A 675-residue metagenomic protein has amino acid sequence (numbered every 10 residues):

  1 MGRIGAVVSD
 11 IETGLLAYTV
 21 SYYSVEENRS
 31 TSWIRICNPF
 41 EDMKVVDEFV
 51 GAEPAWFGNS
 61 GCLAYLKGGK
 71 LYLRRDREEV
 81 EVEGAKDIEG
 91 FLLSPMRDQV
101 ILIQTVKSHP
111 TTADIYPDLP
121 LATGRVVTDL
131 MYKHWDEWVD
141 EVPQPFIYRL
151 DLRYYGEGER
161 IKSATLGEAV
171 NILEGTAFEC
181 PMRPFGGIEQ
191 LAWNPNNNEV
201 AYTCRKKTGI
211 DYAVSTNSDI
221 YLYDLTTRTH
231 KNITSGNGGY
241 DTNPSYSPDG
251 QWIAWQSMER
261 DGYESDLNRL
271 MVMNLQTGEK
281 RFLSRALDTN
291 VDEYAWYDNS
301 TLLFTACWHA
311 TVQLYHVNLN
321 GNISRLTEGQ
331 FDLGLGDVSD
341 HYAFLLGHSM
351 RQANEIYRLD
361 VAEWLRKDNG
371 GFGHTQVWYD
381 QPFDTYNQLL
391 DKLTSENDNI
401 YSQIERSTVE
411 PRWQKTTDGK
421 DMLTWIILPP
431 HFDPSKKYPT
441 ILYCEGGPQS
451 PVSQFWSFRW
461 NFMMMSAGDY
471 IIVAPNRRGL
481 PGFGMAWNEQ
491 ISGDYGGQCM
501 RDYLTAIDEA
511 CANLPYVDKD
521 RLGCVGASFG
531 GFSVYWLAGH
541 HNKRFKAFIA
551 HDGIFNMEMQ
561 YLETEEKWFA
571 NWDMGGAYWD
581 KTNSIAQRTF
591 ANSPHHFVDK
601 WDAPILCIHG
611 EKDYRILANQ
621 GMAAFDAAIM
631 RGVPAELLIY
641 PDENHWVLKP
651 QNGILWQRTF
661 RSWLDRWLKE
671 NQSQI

Functional and structural regions predicted by a protein language model:
G2-L15, V46-A64, A85-V100, H134-D140 (+16 more regions): Conserved beta-propeller blade repeats
E26-S32, L66, W138-P143, D211-S218 (+3 more regions): Short, solvent-exposed loop/turn segments at conserved positions within beta-propeller repeat blades
T31-S32, T105-A169, E174, T203-K206 (+4 more regions): Predominantly five- to eight-bladed beta-propeller fold
W33-R35, K70-Y72, F146-Y148, D219-Y221 (+3 more regions): A short loop-to-beta-strand structural motif that recurs across blades of beta-propeller domains
N38-E41, R74-E78, L152-Y155, D224-R228 (+3 more regions): Short loop/turn segments that connect beta-strands within beta-propeller blades
C62-A113: Hydrophobic or amphipathic alpha-helical targeting/insertion segments
T208, D384-D520, A527, L562: Cap/lid segment of the alpha/beta-hydrolase catalytic domain
A474-I675: Active-site-proximal cap/loop segments of hydrolase catalytic domains
